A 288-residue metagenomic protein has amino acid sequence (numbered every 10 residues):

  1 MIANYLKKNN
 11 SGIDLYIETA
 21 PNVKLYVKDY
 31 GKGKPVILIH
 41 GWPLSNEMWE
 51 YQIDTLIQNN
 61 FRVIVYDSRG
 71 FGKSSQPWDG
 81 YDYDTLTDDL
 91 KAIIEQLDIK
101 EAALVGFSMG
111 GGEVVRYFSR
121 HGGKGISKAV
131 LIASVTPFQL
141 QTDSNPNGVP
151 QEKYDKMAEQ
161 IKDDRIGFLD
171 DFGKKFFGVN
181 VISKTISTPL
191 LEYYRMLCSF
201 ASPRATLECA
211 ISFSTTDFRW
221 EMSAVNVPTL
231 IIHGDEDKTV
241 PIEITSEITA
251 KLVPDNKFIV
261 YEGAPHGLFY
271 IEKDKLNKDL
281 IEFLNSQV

Functional and structural regions predicted by a protein language model:
M1-I37, Q58-F61, I99-K100, N285-V288: Alpha/beta-hydrolase fold catalytic core
T19, V23-D79: Conserved HGGG/HGGXW glycine-rich cap/lid loop of the alpha/beta-hydrolase fold
T85-A102: Conserved acidic catalytic loop of the alpha/beta-hydrolase fold
V115-R120, K124-D163: Flexible "cap/lid" loop of the alpha/beta hydrolase fold
L140, S144-V149, Q160-S223: Conserved alpha/beta-hydrolase catalytic His-Asp/Glu region
F218, V227, I242-T249: Short alpha-helix in the alpha/beta-hydrolase fold that links the catalytic acid
V225, I231-H233, D237: Short beta-strand/loop motif that positions the catalytic acidic residue of the alpha/beta-hydrolase fold
D255-V288: Catalytic active-site module of serine/aspartate enzymes centered on a nucleophile-bearing elbow/loop
